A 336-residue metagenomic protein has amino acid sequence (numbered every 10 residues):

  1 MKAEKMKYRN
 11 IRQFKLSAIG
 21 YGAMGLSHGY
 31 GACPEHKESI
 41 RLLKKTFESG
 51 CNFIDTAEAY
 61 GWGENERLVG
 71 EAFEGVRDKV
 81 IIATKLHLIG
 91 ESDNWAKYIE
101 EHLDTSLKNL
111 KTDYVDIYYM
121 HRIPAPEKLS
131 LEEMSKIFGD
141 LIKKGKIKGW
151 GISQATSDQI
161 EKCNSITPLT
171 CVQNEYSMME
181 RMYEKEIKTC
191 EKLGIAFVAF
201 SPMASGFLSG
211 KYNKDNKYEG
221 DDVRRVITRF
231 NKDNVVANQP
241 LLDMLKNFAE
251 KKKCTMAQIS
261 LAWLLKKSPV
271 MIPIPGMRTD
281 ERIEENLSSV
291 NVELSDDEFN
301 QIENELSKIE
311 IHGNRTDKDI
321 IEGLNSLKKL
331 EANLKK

Functional and structural regions predicted by a protein language model:
M1-V80: N-terminal binding-site loop/beta-alpha segment at the start of enzyme catalytic domains that lines or forms
K15, G70-D78, L107-K111, I142 (+1 more regions): Acidic (Asp/Glu)-rich catalytic clusters
L16, C51, T112-V115, I147 (+2 more regions): A structural motif
Y21-A23, T56, T84, I117-M120 (+3 more regions): Conserved beta-strand positions
G25-K37, L86-K97, P126-L129: Active-site mouth loops of central-metabolism enzymes
C33-T46, N94-N109, T156-E161: Short, acidic/polar
L107-P126, S130: Active-site groove signature of glycoside hydrolases
I123-I309, I321-K336: Beta/alpha (TIM)-barrel catalytic core signal, keyed to glycine-rich beta->alpha loops juxtaposed to Asp/Glu that bind
